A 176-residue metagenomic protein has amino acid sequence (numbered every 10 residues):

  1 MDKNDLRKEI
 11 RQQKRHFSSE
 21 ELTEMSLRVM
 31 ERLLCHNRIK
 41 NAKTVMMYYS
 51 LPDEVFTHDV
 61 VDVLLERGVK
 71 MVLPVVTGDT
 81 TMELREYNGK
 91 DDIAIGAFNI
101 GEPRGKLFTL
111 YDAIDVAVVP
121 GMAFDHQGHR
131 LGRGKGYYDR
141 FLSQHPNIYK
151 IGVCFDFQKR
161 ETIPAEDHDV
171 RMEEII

Functional and structural regions predicted by a protein language model:
M1-D112: N-terminal active-site beta-alpha-beta segment that forms phosphate/nucleotide-binding and substrate-recognition loops
T80-I176: Conserved phosphate- and dinucleotide-binding cores of soluble alpha/beta proteins, encompassing both enzyme active
